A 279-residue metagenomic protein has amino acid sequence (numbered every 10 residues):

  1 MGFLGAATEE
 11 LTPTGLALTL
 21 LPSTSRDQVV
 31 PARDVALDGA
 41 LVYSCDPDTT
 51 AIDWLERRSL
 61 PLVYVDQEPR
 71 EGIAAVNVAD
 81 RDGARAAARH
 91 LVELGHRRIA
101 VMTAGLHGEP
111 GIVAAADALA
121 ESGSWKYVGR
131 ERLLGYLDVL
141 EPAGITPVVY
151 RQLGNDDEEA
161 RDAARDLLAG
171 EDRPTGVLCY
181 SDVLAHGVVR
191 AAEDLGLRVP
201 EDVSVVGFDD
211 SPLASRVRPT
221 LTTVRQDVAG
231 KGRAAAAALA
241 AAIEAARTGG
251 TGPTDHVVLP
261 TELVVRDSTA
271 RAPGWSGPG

Functional and structural regions predicted by a protein language model:
M1-P31, D38-G39, S122, L134-L137: Amphipathic helical "hinge" segments at domain boundaries
F3, A36, D48-A51: Generic hydrophobic, aliphatic-rich segments that mediate packing or membrane embedding
E9-P13, E56-Y64, E68-G279: Bacterial carbohydrate/catabolite-sensing allosteric modules
T19-P22, A40-V42, L62-Y64, V177: Short, hydrophobic beta-strand segments that form beta-sheet elements in well-ordered domains
S23-R26, Y43-D48, E68, D182-V183: Short beta->alpha connector loops
S25-D27, D48-T49, R85, R161: Structural motif corresponding to alpha-helix initiation and N-cap regions
Q28-P31, T50-L55, G187-A191: A short acidic, amphipathic alpha-helical/loop segment
R33-G39, E171-T175: Short acidic/histidine-rich motifs immediately flanking catalytic phosphotransfer sites in two-component signaling
